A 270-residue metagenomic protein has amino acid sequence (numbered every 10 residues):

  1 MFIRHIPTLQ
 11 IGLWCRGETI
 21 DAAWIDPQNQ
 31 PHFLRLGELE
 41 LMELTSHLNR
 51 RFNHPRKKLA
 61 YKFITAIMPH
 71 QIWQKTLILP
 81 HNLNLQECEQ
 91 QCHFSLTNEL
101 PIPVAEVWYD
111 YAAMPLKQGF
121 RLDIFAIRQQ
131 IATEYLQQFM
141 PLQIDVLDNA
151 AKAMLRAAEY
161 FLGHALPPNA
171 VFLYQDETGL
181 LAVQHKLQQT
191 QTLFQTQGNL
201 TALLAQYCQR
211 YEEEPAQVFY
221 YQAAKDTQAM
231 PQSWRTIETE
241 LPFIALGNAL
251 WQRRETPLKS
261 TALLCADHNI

Functional and structural regions predicted by a protein language model:
M1-I270: Hydrophobic/aromatic-enriched cytosolic interaction surfaces used to assemble or bind macromolecules
